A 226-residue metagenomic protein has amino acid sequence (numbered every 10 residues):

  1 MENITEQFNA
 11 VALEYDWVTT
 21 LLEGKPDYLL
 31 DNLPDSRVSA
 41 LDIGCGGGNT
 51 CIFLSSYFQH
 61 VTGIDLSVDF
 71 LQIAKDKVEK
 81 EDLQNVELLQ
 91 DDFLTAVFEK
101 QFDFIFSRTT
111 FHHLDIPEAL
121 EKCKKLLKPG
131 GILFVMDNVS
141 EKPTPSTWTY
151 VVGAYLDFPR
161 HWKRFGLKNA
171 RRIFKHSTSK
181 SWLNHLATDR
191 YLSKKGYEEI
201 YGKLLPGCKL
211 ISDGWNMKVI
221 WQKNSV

Functional and structural regions predicted by a protein language model:
M1-D35: Conserved class I S-adenosyl-L-methionine
V38-G46: Conserved class I S-adenosyl-L-methionine
G47-L94: Class I SAM-dependent methyltransferase SAM/SAH-binding core
T95-E99: Short conserved loop adjoining the S-adenosyl-L-methionine
F106: A conserved beta-strand element that flanks and buttresses the S-adenosyl-L-methionine
L120-P129: A short glycine-rich, Lys/Arg-flanked "PGG" loop and its adjoining helix->strand segment in the class I
F134-K163: Conserved class I S-adenosyl-L-methionine
T188-L205: Short alpha-helix
